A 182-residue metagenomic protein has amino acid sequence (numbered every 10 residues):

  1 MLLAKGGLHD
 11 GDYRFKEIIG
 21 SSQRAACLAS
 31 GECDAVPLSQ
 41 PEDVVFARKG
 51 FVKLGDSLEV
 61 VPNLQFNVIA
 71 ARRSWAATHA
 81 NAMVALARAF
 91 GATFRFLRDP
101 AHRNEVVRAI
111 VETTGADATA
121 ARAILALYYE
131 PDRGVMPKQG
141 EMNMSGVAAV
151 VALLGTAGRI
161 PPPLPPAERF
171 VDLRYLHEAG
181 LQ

Functional and structural regions predicted by a protein language model:
M1-R48, M144-A149: Bilobed "Venus flytrap"/periplasmic-binding protein-like clamshell domains and structurally analogous long
L3, F46, I110-V111, L154-G155 (+1 more regions): Hydrophobic alpha-helix position signal
L8-D10, A116, R159-I160, L181: Helix N-cap/coil-helix junction residues
I18, D43, V61, R169-F170: Positions that flank functional sites
G20, L58-E59, D172-Y175: Residues that form or immediately flank small-molecule/cofactor binding pockets and catalytic motifs
Q23-T114: Pocket-lining segment of extracytoplasmic ligand-binding domains
A77-P161: Secondary-structure end/capping motifs
A148-Q182: Conserved C-terminal helix/tail region of periplasmic/extracytoplasmic solute-binding proteins
